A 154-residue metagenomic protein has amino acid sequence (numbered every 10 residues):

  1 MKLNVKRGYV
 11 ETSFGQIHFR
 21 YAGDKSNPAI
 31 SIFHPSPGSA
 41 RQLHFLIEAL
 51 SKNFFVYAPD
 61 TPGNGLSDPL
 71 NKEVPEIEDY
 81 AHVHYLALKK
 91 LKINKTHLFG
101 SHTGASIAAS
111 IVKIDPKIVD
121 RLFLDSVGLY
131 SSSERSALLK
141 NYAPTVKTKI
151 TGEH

Functional and structural regions predicted by a protein language model:
M1-Q16: N-terminal cap/lid segment of alpha/beta-hydrolase-fold proteins
G15-L66: Conserved HGGG/HGGXW glycine-rich cap/lid loop of the alpha/beta-hydrolase fold
A29, F55, K95-H97, D120-R121: Structural signature of beta-strand start/N-cap positions in the alpha/beta core of ABC transporter nucleotide-binding
Q42-H44, S67-E73, S133-S136: Conserved catalytic-core motifs of eukaryotic protein kinase domains, centered on the activation segment
H44, Y85, A109-K113: Short, hydrophobic alpha-helix immediately C-terminal to the catalytic nucleophile
A58-F99: Active-site loop/oxyanion-hole signature of alpha/beta-hydrolase fold enzymes
G100, G104-A108: Gly/Ala-rich beta-loop-alpha elbow adjacent to hydrolase catalytic centers
A109, K113, R121-I150: Flexible "cap/lid" loop of the alpha/beta hydrolase fold
